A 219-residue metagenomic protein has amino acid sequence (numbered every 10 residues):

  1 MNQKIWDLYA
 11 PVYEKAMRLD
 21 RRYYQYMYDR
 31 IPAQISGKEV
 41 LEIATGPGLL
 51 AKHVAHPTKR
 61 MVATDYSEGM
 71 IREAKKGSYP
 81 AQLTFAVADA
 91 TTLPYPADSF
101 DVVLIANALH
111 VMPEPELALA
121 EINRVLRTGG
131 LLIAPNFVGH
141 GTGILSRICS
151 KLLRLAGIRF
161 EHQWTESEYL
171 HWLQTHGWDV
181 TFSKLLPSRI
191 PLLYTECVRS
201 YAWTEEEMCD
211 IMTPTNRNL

Functional and structural regions predicted by a protein language model:
M1-I35, L49, H53, E73 (+2 more regions): Conserved class I S-adenosyl-L-methionine
A16, D20, I133-L193: C-terminal alpha-helical "lid/dimerization" subdomain adjacent to the S-adenosyl-L-methionine
K38, K59, D101: Conserved acidic residues
L41, T45-T92: Class I SAM-dependent methyltransferase SAM/SAH-binding core
T91-V102: A short acidic, Gly/Pro-enriched loop at the edge of an enzyme's catalytic core that lines a small-molecule cofactor
V102-E114: A short SAM/SAH-binding and catalytic strip from SAM-dependent methyltransferases
E116-T128: A short glycine-rich, Lys/Arg-flanked "PGG" loop and its adjoining helix->strand segment in the class I
H176-W178, F182-L219: Core SAM-dependent methyltransferase catalytic element
